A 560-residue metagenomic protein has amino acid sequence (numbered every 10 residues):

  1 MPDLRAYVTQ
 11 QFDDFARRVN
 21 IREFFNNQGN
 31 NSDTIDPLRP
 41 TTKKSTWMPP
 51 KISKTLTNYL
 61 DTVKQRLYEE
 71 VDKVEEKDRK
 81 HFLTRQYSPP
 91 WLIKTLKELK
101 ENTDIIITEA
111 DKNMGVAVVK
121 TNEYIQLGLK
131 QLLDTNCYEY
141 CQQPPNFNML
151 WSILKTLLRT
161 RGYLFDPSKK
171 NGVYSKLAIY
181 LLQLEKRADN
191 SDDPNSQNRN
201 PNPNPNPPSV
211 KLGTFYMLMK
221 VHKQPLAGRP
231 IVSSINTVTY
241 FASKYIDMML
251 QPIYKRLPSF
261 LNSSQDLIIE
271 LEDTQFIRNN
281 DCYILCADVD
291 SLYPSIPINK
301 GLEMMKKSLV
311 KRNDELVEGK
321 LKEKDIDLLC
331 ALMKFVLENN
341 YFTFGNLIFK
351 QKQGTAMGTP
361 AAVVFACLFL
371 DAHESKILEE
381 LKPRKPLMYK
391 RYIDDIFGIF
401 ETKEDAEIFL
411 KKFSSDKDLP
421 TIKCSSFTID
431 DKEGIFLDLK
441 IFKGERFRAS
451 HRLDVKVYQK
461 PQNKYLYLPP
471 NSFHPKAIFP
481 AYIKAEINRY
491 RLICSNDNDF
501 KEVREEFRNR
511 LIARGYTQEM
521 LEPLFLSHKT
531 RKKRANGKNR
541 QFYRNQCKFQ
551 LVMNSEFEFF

Functional and structural regions predicted by a protein language model:
M1-F215, Q224, E522-T530, K538-F560: Non-catalytic, polymerase-adjacent accessory regions of viral genome-replication enzymes
L4, K44, M48, T55 (+12 more regions): Conserved aromatic-histidine-acidic binding/catalytic patches
L96-N102, I106-N113, V119-I125, L184-A227 (+6 more regions): Reverse-transcriptase-like RNA-dependent polymerase core
I106, K112-M114, E123-Y124, H222-P225 (+8 more regions): Conserved beta-strand elements of beta-rich interaction domains across eukaryotes, especially beta-propellers
V116, L226-P230, Y240-A242, Y254 (+6 more regions): Short helix/loop capping segments that flank catalytic or ligand/cofactor-binding pockets
V210, I268-I269, T274-K412, D416 (+3 more regions): Conserved polymerase palm-domain catalytic core
T214, N236-C286, S291-S295: Active-site-proximal segment of RNA-dependent polymerases
F442, R446-F560: C-terminal, non-catalytic extensions of nucleic-acid polymerases
